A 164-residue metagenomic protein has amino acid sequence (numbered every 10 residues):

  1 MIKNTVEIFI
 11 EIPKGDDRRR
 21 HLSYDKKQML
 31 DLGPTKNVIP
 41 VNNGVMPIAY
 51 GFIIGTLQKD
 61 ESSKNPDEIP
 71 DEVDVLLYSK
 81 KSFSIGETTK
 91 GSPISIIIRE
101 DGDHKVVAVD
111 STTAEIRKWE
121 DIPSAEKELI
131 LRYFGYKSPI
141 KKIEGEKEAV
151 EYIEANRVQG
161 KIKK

Functional and structural regions predicted by a protein language model:
M1-K164: Hydrophobic N-terminal alpha-helices or hydrophobic patches in metabolic proteins across all domains of life
